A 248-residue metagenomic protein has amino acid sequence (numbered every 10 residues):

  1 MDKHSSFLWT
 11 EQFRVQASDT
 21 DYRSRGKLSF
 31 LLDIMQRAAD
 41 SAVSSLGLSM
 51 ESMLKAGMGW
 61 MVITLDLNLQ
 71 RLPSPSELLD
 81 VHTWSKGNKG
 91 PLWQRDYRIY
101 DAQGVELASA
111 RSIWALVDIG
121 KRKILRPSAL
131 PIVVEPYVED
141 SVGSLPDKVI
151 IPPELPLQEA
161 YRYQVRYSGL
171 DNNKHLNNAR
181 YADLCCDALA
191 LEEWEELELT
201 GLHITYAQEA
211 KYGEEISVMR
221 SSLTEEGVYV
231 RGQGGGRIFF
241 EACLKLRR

Functional and structural regions predicted by a protein language model:
M1-V62, S109-R111, D118-T200: Hot-dog-fold acyl-thioester-processing enzymes
D2-T10, D66-I151, Y206, A210-Y212 (+1 more regions): HotDog/MaoC-like acyl-thioester-processing domains
A17-D19, L69-R71, Y167, H203-Q208: Short, well-ordered turn and helix-capping elements at secondary-structure junctions
L189, R220-S221: Alpha-helix C-terminal capping segments
